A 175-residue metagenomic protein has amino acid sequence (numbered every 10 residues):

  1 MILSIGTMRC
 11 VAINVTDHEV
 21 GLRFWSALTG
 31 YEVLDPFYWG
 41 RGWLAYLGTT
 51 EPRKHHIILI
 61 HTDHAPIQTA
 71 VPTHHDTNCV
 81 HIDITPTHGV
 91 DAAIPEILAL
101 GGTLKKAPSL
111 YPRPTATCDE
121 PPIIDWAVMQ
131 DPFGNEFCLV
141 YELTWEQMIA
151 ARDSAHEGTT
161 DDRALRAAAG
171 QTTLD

Functional and structural regions predicted by a protein language model:
I2-G6, A12-I57, A99, C118-E120 (+3 more regions): Core segments of cupin and vicinal oxygen chelate
G6-C10, T77-H81: Short, solvent-exposed beta-strand edge segments and adjacent coil->beta transition regions
T16-V20, V80-F133: Vicinal oxygen chelate
P36, P112, E142-E146: A short acidic/small-residue loop/turn micro-motif
W43, R53-D63, T69-V80, L98 (+4 more regions): Polytopic alpha-helical membrane proteins, predominantly small-molecule transporters/carriers
Y46-P52, M129-P132, E142: Active-site beta-strand termini and strand-to-loop segments that position acidic
A116-C118, L143-G170: A short, polar/charged loop-to-alpha-helix boundary motif
